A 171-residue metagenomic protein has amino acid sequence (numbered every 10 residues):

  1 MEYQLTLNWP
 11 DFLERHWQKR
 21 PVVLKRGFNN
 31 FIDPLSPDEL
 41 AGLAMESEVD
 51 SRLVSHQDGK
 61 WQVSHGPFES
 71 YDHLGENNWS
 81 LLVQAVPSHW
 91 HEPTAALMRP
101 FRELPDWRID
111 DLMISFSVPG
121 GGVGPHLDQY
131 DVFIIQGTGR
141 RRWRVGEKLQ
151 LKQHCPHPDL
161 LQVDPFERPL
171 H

Functional and structural regions predicted by a protein language model:
M1-R15, F28-L35, A41-H171: Active-site region of the double-stranded beta-helix
P21: Short hydrophobic/aromatic beta-strand or adjacent loop that forms the aromatic wall/cage of a ligand/substrate-binding
